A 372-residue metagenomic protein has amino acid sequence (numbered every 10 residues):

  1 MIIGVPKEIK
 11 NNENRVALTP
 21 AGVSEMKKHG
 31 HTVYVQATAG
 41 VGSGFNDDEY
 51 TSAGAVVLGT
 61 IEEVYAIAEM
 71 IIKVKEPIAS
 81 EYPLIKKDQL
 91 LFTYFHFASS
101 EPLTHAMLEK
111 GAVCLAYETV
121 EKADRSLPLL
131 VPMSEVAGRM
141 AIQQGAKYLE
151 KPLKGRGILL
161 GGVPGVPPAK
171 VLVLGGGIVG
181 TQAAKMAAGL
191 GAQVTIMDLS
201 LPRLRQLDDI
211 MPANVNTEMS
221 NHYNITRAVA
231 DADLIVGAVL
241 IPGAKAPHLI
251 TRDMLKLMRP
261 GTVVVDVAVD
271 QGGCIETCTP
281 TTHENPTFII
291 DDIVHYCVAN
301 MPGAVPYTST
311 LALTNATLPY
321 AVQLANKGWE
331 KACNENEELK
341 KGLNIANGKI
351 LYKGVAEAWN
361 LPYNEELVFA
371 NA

Functional and structural regions predicted by a protein language model:
I2, E8, P77-K170, V298-N300: Glycine/serine-rich phosphate-binding loop and adjoining beta1-alpha1 elements at the start of nucleotide-handling
I2-K110: An N-terminal-biased, well-structured beta-alpha scaffold segment characteristic of Rossmann-like dinucleotide-binding
P6-G44, K154-L240: Glycine-rich phosphate/diphosphate-binding loop of Rossmann-like nucleotide-binding domains
E63-Y65, P83-K86, V163-P167, M186-A188 (+5 more regions): Solvent-exposed alpha-helices and their adjacent loops that cap or buttress functional pockets in soluble metabolic
E69, K75-E76, F95-H96, N221 (+3 more regions): Short glycine-/small-residue-rich Rossmann-like dinucleotide-binding loops
E118-L159, V269, C274-A372: Adenosine-phosphate binding glycine-rich loop
D209-D291: Rossmann-like adenosine-cofactor binding region
